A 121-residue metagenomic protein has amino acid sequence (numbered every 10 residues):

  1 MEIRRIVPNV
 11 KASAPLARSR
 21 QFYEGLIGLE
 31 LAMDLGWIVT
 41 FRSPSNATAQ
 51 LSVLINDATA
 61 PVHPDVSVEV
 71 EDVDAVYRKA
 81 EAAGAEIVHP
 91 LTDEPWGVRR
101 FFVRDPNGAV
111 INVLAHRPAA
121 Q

Functional and structural regions predicted by a protein language model:
M1-A17, A47-T48, P64-V66, A115-Q121: N-terminal beta-strand motif that seeds the catalytic metal site of vicinal oxygen chelate
R5-A14, V39-R42, N56-E81, R99-R104: Vicinal oxygen chelate
A14-E30: Amphipathic alpha-helical segments
R20, D74, I111: Conserved active-site region of classical short-chain dehydrogenase/reductase
L29-P64, V110-H116: Conserved short beta-strand elements that form part of the metal-binding/catalytic scaffold of enzyme active sites
D34, P44-N46, V73, E94 (+1 more regions): A short, compositionally biased micro-patch
Y77-Q121: Vicinal oxygen chelate
